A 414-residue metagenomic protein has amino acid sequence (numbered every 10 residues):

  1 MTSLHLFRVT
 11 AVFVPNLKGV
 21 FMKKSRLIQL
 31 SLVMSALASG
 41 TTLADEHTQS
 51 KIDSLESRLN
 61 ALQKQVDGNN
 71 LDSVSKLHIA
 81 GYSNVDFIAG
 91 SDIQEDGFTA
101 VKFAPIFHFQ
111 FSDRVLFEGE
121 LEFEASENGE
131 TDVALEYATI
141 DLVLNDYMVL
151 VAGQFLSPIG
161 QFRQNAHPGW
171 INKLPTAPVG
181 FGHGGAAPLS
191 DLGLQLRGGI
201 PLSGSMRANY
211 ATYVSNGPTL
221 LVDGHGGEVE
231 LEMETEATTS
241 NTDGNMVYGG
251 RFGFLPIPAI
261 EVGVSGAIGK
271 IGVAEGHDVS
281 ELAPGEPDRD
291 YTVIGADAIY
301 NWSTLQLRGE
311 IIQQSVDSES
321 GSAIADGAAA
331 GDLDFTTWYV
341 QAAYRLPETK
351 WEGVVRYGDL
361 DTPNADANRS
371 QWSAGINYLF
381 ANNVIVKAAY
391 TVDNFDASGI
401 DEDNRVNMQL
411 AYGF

Functional and structural regions predicted by a protein language model:
T2, T10-A11: Ala/Thr-enriched low-complexity intrinsically disordered regions
F13, L17-I88: N-terminal periplasmic/intermembrane-space "pro-region" immediately following the signal or transit peptide
K23, E46-Q49, S91-Q94, E130 (+5 more regions): Outer-membrane beta-barrel pore domains
D67-L220, G244-G249, G253-E261, Y339-V354 (+2 more regions): Outer membrane beta-barrel
P188, A237-G244, P256, E286-D290 (+1 more regions): Short, contiguous, pocket-lining structural segments that sit at or immediately flank catalytic/ligand-binding sites
R207-N209, L221-G227, E275-G276: A short secondary-structure junction signal
G227-V273: Loop-centered beta-sheet repeat module
